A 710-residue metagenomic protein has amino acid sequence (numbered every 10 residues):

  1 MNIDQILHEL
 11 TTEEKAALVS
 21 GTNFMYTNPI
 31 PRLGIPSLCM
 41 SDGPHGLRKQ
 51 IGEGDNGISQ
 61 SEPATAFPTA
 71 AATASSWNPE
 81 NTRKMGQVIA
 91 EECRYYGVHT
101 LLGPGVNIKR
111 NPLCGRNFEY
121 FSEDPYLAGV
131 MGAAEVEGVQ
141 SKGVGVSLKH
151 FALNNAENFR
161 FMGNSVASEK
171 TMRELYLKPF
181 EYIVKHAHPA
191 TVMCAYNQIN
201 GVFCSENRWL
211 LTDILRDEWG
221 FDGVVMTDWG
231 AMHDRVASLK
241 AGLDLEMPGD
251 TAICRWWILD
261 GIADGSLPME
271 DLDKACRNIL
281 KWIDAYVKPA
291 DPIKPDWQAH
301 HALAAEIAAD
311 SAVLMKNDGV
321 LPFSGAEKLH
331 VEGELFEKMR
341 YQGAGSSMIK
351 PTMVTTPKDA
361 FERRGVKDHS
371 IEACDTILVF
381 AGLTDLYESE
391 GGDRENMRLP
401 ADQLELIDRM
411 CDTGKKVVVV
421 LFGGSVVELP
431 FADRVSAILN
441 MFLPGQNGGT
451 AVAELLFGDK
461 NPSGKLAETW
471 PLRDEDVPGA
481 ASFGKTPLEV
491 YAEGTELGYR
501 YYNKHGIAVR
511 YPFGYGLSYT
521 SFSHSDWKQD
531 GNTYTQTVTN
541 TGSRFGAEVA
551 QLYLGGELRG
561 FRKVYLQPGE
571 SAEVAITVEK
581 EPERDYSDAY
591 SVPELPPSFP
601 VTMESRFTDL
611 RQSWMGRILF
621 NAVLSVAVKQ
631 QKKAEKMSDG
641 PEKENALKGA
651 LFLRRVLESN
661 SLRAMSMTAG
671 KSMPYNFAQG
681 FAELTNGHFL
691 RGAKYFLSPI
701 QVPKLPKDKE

Functional and structural regions predicted by a protein language model:
M1-E594, P600, A622, Q630 (+2 more regions): Glycoside hydrolase catalytic-domain context in secreted enzymes
L595-L624: Charged, amphipathic alpha-helical linkers/stalks
A634-L647: Flexible coil/linker segments and helix-coil junctions enriched in charged and small residues
